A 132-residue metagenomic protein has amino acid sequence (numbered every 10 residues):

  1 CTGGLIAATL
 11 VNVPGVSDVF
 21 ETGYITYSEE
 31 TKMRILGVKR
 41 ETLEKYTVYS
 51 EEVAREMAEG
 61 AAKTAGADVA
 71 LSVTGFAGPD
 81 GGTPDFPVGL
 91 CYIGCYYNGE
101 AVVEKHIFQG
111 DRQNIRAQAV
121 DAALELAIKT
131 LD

Functional and structural regions predicted by a protein language model:
C1-D132: Short alpha-helical segments enriched in small residues
